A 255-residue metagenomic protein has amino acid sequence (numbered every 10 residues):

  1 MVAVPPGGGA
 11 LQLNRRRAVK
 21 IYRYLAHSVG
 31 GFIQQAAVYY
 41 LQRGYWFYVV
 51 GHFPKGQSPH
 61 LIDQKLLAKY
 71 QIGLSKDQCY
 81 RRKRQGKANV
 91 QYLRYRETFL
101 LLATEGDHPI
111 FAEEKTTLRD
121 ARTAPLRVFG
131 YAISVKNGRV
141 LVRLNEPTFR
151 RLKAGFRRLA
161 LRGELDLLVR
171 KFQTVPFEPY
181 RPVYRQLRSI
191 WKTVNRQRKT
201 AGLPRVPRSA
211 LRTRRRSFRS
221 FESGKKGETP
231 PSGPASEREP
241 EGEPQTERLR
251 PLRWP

Functional and structural regions predicted by a protein language model:
M1-P255: Non-catalytic terminal/accessory segments
